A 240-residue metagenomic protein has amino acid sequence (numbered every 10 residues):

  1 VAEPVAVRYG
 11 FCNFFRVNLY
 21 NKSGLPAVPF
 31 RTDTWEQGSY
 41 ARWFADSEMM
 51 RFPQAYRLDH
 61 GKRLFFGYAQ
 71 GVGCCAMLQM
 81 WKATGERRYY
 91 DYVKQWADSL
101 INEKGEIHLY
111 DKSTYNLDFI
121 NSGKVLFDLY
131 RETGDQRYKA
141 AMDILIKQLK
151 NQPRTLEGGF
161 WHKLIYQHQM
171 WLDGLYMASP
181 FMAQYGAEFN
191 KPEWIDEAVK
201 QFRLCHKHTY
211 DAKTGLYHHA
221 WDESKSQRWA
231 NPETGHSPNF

Functional and structural regions predicted by a protein language model:
V1-W35: C-terminal beta-sandwich/jelly-roll accessory domains of carbohydrate-active enzymes
E36-I101, Q136-I144, Q148, Q152 (+1 more regions): Low-complexity, Ser/Thr/Pro/Gly-enriched N-terminal "stalk/linker" regions
D46-G71, L78, K82, I101-I120 (+2 more regions): Solvent-exposed loop and edge beta-strand segments that line ligand/cofactor-binding and catalytic clefts
G71-R87, N121-D135, M177-K191: Well-ordered alpha-helical scaffold segments within catalytic/enzyme domains
L100-I101, K112, K150, V199 (+1 more regions): Outer-membrane beta-barrel domain signature
N102-E106, N151-L156, K207-A212: Secretory-pathway/luminal and periplasmic proteins that interact with or process carbohydrate-rich
K112, N116-S179: Extracytoplasmic mature domains of secreted/periplasmic and thylakoid-lumen proteins
L172-F240: Extended ligand-binding clefts on enzyme/binding-domain cores
